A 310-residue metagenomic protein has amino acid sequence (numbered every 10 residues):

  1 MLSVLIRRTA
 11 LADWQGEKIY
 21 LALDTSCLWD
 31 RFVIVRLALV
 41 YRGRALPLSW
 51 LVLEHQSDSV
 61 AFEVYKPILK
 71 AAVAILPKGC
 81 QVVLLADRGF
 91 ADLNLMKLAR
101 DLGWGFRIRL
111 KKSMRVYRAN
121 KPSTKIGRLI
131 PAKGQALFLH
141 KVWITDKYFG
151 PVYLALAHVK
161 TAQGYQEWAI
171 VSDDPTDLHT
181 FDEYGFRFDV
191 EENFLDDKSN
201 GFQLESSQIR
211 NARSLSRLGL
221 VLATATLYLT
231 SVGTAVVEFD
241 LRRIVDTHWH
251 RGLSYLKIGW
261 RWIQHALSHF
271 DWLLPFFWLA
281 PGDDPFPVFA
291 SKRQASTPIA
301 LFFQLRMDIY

Functional and structural regions predicted by a protein language model:
M1-S3, W14-I19, D30, Y41-Y310: Single, function-defining residue in the core of a domain
R8-T9, T25: N-terminal accessory alpha/beta regions
A22-I34: An active-site-proximal beta-strand-loop segment
L37-A38: Histidine-anchored nucleotide/phosphate-binding helix
